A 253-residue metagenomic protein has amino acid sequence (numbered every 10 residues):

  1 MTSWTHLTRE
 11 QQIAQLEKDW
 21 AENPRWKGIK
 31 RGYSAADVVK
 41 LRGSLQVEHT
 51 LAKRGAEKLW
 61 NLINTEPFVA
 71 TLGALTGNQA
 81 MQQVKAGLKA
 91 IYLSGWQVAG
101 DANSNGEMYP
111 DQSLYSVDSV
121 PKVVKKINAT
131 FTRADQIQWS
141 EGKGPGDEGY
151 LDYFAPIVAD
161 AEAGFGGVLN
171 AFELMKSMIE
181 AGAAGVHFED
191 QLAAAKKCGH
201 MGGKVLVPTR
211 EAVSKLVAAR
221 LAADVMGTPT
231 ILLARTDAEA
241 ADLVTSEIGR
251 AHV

Functional and structural regions predicted by a protein language model:
M1-S3, A251-V253: Short intrinsically disordered, low-complexity coil segments enriched in acidic
S3-Q12: Intrinsically disordered, low-complexity regulatory segments in eukaryotic proteins
Q12-I13, T76: A broadly tuned, weak detector of single residues within folded domains
D19-L62, T71-A251: Alpha/beta enzyme core
E66-P67: Active-site "substrate specificity/gating" loop of NAD(P)-dependent dehydrogenases, especially the short-chain
